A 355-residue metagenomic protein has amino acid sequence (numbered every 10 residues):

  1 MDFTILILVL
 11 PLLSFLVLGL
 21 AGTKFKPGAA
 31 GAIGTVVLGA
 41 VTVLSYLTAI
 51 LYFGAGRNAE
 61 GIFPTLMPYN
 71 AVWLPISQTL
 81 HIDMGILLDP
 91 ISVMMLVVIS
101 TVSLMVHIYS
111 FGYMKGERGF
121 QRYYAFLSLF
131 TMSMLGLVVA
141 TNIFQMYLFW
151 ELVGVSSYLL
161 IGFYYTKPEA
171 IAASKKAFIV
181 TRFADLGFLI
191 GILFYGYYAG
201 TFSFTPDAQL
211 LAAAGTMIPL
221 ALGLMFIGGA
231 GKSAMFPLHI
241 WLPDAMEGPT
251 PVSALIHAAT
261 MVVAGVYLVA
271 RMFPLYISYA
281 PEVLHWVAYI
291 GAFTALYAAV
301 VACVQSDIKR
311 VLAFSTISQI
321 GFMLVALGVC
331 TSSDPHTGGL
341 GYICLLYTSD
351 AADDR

Functional and structural regions predicted by a protein language model:
D2-F3, A21-A125, Y198-A213, R271-F273 (+1 more regions): Transmembrane helix-loop-helix hairpins at membrane boundaries of multipass inner-membrane proteins
I7-L8, S233: Hydrophobic alpha-helical transmembrane segments of integral membrane proteins, especially lipid-exposed positions
L8-L10, G34-G39, V97, T181-D185 (+1 more regions): Hydrophobic H-region at the start of alpha-helical membrane spans
V9-T23: N-terminal signal-anchor/start-transfer transmembrane helix
L10, S14, T101, I290-F293: Hydrophobic faces of stable alpha-helices that mediate helix-helix packing
M105-M146, V155-S349, R355: Hydrophobic transmembrane alpha-helices and their helix-loop junctions in integral membrane proteins
E151: Short phosphate-coordinating micro-motif centered on Lys-Gly-acidic
